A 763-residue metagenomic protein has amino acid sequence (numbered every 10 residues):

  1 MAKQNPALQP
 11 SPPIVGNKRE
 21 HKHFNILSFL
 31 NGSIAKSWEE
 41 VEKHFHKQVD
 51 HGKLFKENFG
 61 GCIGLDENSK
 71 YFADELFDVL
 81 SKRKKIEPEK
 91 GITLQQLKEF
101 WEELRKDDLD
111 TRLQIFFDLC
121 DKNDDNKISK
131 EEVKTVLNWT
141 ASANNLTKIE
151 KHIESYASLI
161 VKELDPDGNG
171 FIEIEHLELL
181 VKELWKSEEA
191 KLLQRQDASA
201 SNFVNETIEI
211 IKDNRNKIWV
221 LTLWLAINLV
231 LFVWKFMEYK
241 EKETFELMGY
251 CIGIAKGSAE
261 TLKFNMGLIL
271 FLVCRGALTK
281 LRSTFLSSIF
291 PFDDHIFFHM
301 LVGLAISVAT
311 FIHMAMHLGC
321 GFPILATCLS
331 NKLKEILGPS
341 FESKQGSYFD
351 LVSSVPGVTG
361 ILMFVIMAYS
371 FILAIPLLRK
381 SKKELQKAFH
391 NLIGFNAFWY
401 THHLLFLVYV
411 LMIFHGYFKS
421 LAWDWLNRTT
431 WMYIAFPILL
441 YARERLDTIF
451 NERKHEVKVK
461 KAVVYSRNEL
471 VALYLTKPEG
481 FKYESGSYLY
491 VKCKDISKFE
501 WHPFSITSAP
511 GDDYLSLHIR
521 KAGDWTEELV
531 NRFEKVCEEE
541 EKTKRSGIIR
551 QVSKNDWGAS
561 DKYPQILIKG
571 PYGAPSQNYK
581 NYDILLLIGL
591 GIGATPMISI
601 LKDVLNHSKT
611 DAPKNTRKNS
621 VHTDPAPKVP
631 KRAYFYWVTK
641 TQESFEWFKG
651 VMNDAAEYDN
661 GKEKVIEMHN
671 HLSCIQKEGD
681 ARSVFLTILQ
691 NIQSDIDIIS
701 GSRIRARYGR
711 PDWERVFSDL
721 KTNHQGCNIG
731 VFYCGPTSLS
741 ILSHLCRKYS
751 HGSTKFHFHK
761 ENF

Functional and structural regions predicted by a protein language model:
M1-P12: PEST-like, low-complexity acidic/proline-rich intrinsically disordered segments, predominantly at protein N-termini
H23-L27, V41, T135-T140, N144 (+6 more regions): Membrane-proximal cytosolic interface modules of multi-pass membrane proteins
N25-D66, K70-E102, D110-D125, K130 (+1 more regions): Primarily EF-hand calcium-binding motifs
K36-K43, G61, L411, A422 (+2 more regions): Acidic, Ser/Thr-rich low-complexity segments on the non-lumenal side of membrane proteins
K130-N214, H671: Extended, low-complexity, polar regulatory segments
F203-F450: Membrane-embedded alpha-helical bundles of multi-pass integral membrane proteins
I296-C320, L590-K614, T623-Y636, S750-S753: Classical protein tyrosine phosphatase
N391, L407, F499, L517 (+5 more regions): Reductase modules of NAD(P)H-dependent flavoproteins
